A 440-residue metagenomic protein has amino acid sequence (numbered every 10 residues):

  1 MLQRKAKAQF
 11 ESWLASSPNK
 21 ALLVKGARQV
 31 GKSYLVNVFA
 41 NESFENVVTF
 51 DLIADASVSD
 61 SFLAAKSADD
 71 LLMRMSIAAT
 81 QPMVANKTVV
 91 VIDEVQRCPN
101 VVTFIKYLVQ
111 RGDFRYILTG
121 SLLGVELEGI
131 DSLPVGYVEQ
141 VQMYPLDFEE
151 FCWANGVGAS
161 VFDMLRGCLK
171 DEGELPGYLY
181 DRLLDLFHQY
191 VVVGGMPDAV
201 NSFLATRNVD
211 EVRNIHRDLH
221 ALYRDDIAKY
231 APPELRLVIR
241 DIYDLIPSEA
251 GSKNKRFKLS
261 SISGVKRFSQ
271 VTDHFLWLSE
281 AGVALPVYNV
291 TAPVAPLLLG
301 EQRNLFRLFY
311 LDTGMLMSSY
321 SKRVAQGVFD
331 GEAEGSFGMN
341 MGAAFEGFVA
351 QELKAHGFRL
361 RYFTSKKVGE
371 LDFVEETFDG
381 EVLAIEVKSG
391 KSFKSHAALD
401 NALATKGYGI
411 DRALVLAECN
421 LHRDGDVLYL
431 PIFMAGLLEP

Functional and structural regions predicted by a protein language model:
M1-S17: Pre-Walker A adenine-sensing motif
K32: Conserved lysine of the Walker
L35, F39: Hydrophobic positions on the alpha1 helix immediately C-terminal to the Walker A/P-loop
A54-N86: Short glycine-rich substrate-engagement loop in P-loop NTPases that contacts/grips substrate
V91, R115-S121, Q142: Structural recognition of the conserved hydrophobic beta-strand(s) that form the central parallel beta-sheet of P-loop
L127-G251: Interdomain motor-coupling "hinge/lid" segment immediately C-terminal to the ATP-binding subdomain of NTP-driven enzymes
C168, E418-P440: Domain-level recognition of nuclease-like catalytic cores that cleave nucleotide substrates
N201-L371, T377-D379: Accessory nucleic acid-recognition modules appended to NTPase machines
